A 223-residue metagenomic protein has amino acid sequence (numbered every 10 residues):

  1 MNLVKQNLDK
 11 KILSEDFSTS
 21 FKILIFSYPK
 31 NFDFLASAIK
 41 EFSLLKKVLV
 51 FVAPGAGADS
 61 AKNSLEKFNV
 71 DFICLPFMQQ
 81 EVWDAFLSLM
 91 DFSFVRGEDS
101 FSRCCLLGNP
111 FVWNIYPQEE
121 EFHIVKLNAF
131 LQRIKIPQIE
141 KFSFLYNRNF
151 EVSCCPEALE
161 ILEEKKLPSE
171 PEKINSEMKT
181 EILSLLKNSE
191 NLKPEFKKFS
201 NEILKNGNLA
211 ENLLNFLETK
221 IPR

Functional and structural regions predicted by a protein language model:
M1-D33: A nucleotide-sugar donor-handling region in carbohydrate enzymes
L8, I12, D16, I136-R223: C-terminal amphipathic helix plus adjacent low-complexity, charged tail appended to glycosyltransferase catalytic
P29-D33, G57, E119: Short acidic, S/G/P-rich loop/turn micro-motifs used as interaction or catalytic elements
F34-L45: Short hydrophobic signal-anchor/transmembrane segments that target glycosyltransferases and glycosylation machinery
A38-I39, S60-K67, K126-N128: Short, aromatic/basic amphipathic alpha-helical patches
L45-P76: Catalytic donor nucleotide-activated moiety binding site of glycosyltransferases and closely related
F77-K126: A donor-sugar binding/catalytic signature common to diverse glycosyltransferases and related nucleotide-sugar
V125-Q138: Post-HExxH zinc-binding segment in Zn-dependent metallohydrolases
